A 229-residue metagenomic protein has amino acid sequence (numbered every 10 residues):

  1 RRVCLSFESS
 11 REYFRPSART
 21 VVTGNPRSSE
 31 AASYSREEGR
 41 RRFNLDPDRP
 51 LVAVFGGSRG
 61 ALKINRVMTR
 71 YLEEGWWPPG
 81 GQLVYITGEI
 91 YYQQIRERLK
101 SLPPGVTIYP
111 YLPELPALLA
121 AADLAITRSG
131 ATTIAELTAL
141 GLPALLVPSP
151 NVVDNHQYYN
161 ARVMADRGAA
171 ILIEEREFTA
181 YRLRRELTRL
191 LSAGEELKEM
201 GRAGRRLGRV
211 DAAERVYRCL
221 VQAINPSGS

Functional and structural regions predicted by a protein language model:
R1-E37, D48: Active-site-proximal region of nucleotide-activated glycan assembly enzymes, centered on histidine/acidic-rich loops
R2-C4, T20, A125-I126, A144 (+1 more regions): Short, well-ordered beta-strand core segments
S6-F7, T23-P26, V147-P150, I173-E177: Short beta->alpha connector loops at strand-helix junctions that form conserved, small/polar/Pro-enriched
S10-A18, Q94-L102, L137: Short loop/helix-cap segments at secondary-structure boundaries that form the rim of catalytic
R36-R41, L45-A125, Y158-R162, D166 (+1 more regions): Donor-nucleotide binding loops and adjacent catalytic segments primarily of GT-B fold Leloir glycosyltransferases
L115-Q157: A donor-sugar binding/catalytic signature common to diverse glycosyltransferases and related nucleotide-sugar
E196-V210: A short, well-ordered alpha-helix in the C-terminal region of glycosyltransferases
R209-S229: C-terminal alpha-helical cap of glycosyltransferases
